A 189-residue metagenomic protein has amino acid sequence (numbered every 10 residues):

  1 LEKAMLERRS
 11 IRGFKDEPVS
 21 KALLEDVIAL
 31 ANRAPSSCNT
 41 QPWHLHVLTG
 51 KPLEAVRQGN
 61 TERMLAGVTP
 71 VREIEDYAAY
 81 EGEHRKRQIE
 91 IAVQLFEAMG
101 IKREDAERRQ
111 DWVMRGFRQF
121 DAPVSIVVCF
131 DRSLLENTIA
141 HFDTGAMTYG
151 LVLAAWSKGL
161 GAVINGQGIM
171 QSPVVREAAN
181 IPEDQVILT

Functional and structural regions predicted by a protein language model:
L1-T189: Acidic, surface-exposed loops and disordered segments
